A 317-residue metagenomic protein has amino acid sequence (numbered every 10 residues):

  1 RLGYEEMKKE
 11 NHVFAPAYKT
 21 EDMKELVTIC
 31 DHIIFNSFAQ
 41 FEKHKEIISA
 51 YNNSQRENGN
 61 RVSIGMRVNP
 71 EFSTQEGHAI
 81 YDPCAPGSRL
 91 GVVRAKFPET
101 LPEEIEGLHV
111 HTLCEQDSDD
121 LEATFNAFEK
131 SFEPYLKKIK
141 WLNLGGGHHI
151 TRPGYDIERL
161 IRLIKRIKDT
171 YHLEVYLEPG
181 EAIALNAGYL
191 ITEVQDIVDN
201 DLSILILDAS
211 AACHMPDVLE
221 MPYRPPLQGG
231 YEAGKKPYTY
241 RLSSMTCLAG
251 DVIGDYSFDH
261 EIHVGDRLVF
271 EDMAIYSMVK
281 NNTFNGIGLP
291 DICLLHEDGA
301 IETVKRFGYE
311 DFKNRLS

Functional and structural regions predicted by a protein language model:
R1-W141, P153-Y155, L163-R166: Active-site-proximal beta-alpha core segment in soluble small-molecule metabolic enzymes
Y4, E25-V27, E57-G59, L101-P102 (+7 more regions): Solvent-exposed alpha-helices and their adjacent loops that cap or buttress functional pockets in soluble metabolic
K8-K9, I29, N58-S63, E103-I105 (+6 more regions): Short coil/turn connectors at secondary-structure junctions
A39, V92, D119, A123 (+7 more regions): Conserved active-site and cofactor/substrate-binding residues in soluble primary-metabolism enzymes
F41-E42, F72, Q116, I150 (+4 more regions): Glycine-rich nucleotide phosphate-binding loop and flanking beta-alpha elements of Rossmann-like dinucleotide-binding
T112-L113, L142-T151, P179-A182: Glycine-rich beta-strand-to-loop/alpha-helix junction loops that act as flexible
L163, E174-S317: Charged (often Lys/Glu-rich) extended helix/loop segments that serve as interaction or gating elements
